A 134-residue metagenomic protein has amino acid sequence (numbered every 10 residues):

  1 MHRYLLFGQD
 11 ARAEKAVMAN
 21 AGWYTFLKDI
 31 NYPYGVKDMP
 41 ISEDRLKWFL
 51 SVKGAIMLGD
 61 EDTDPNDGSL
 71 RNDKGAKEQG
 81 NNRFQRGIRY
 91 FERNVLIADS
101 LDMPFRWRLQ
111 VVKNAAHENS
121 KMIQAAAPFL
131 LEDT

Functional and structural regions predicted by a protein language model:
M1-Q9, Q124-A127: Short glycine-enriched nucleophile-adjacent loop and the immediately C-terminal alpha-helix near the catalytic center
L5, N20-W23, D60, V111-A116: Short, flexible loop/turn elements at secondary-structure junctions
F7-D10, E43-W48, D99-L101, T134: Surface-exposed acidic, glycine-flexible loop patches that form ligand/cofactor-binding and adhesion interfaces
A13-E14, V52, M103-R108: Residue-level recognition of the N-termini of beta-strands and the immediately preceding loop/turn
E14-L96: The feature captures the conserved acid-bearing segment of alpha/beta-hydrolase catalytic domains
F91-T134: C-terminal catalytic histidine-bearing segment of alpha/beta-hydrolase fold enzymes
